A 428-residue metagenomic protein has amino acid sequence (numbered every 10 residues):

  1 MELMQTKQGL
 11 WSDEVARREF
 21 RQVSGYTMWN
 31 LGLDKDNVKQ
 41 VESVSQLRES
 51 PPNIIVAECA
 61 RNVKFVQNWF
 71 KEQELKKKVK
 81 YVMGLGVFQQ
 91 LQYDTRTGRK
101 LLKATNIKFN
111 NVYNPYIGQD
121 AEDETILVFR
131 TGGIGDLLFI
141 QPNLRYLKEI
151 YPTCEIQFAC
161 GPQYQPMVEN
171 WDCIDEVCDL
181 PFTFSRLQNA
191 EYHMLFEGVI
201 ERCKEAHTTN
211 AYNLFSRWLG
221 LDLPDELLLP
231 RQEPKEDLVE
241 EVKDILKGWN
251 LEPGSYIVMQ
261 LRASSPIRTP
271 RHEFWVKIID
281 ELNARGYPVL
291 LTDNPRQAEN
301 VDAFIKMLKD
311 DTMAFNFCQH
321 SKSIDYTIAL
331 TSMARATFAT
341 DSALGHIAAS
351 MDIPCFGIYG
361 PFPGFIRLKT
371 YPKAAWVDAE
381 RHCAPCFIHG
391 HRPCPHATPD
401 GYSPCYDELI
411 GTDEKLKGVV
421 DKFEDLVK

Functional and structural regions predicted by a protein language model:
L3-N53, A57-K428: Catalytic machinery of carbohydrate-active enzymes, primarily nucleotide-sugar-dependent glycosyltransferases
